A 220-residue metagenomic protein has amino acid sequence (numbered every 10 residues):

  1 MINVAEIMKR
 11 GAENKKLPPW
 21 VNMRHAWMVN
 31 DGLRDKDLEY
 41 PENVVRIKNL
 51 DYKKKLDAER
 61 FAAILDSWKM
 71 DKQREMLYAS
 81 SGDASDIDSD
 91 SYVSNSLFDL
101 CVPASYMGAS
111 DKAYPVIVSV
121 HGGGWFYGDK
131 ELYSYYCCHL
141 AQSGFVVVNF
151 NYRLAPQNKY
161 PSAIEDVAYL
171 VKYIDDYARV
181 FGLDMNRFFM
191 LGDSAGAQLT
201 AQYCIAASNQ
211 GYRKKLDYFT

Functional and structural regions predicted by a protein language model:
N3-K16, K36-D37, K55-D57, Q73-R74 (+1 more regions): Alpha/beta hydrolase fold serine-hydrolase catalytic domain that processes acyl esters and thioesters
N22-K112: N-terminal cap/lid segment of alpha/beta-hydrolase-fold proteins
D111-G124: Short beta-strand element of the alpha/beta-hydrolase
V116-S119, V147-F150, F189-L191: Structural recognition of the beta-strand scaffold that forms the well-ordered cores of secreted hydrolase catalytic
G128-Y136, V148-R187: Catalytic nucleophile-loop/oxyanion-hole region of alpha/beta-hydrolase and closely related hydrolase-like folds
Y169-T220: Primarily recognizes the serine-hydrolase "nucleophile elbow" in alpha/beta-hydrolase and SGNH/GDSL folds
